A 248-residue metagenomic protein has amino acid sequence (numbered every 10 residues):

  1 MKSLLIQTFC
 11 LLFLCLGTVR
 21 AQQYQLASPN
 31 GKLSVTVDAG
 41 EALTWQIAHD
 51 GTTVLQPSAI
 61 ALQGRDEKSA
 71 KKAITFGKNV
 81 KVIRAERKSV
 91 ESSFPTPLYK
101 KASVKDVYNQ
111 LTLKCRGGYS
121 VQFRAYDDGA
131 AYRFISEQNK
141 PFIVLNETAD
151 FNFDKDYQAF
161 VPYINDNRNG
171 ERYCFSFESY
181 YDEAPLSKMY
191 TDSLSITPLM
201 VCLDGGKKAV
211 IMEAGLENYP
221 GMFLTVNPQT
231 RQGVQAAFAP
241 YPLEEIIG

Functional and structural regions predicted by a protein language model:
M1-Q23: Bacterial Sec-dependent N-terminal signal peptides
Q25-G248: N-terminal accessory beta-strand-rich subdomains and adjacent acidic, glycine-rich linkers that precede catalytic cores
